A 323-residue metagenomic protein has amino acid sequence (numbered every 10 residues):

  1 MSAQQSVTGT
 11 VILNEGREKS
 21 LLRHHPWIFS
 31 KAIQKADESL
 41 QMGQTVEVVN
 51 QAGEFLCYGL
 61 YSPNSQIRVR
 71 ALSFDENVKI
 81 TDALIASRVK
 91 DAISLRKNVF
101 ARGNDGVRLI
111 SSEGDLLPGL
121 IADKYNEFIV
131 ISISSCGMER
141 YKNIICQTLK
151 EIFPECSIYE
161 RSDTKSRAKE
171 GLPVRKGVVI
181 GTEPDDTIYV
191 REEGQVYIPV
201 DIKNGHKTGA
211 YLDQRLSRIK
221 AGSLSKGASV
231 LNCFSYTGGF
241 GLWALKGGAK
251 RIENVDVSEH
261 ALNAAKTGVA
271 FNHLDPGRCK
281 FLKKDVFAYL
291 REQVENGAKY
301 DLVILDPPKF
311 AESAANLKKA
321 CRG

Functional and structural regions predicted by a protein language model:
M1-N126: Non-catalytic accessory regions of SAM-dependent methyltransferases
Q34, A52, S65, S135 (+4 more regions): Flexible, active-site-proximal loop/turn residues at the rims of small-molecule/cofactor binding pockets and catalytic
N50, L60, S134, D201-I202: Short clusters of small/polar residues that mark proteolytic maturation junctions
T81-R88, G137, Y141-I145: Short amphipathic alpha-helical segments
A83-S87, D91-L95, V99-G103, P154-L172 (+1 more regions): A short, charged
I110-D123, E139-A210, I219: Non-catalytic substrate-recognition/targeting regions of SAM-dependent transferases
F128-I133: Carbohydrate-binding surface patches
I180-G323: Rossmann-like S-adenosyl-L-methionine
